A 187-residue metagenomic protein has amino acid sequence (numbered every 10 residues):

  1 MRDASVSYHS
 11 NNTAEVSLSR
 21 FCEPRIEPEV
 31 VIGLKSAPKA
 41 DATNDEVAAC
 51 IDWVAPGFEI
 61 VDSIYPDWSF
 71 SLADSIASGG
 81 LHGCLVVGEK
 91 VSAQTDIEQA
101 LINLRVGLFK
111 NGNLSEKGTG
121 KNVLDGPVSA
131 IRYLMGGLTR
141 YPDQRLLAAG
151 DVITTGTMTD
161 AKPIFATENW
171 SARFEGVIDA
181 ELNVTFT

Functional and structural regions predicted by a protein language model:
M1-M135, T139-Q144, F165, N169 (+1 more regions): Catalytic-core "active-site belt" of small-molecule-metabolizing enzymes, emphasizing His/Asp/Glu-rich regions
K110-N111, T155, E175: Short strand-turn-strand beta-turns centered on an Asx-Gly dipeptide
L147-T159: Conserved metal-binding segment of the jelly-roll/cupin
M158-K162, G176-D179: Short, charged beta-turn/beta-strand-edge "cap" motif at the junction between a beta-strand and an adjacent loop
